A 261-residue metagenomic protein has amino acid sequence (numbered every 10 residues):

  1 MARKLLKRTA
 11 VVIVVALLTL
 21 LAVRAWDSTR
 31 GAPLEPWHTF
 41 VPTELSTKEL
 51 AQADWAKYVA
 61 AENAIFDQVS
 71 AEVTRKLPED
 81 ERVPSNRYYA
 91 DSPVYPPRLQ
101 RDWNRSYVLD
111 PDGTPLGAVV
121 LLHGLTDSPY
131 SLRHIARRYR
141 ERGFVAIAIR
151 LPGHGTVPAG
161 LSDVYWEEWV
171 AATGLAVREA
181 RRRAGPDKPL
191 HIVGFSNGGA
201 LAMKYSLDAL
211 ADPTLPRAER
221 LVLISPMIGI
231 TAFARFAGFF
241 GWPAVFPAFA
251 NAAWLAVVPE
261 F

Functional and structural regions predicted by a protein language model:
M1-D91, P97: N-terminal targeting or regulatory segments adjacent to alpha/beta-hydrolase or S9 domains
I13-E35, K204, D208-F261: Alpha/beta-hydrolase-fold enzymes
P97-H154: Short, surface-exposed "cap/lid" segments of acyl-processing enzymes
G117-A118, P189-H191, R220: Structural motif
L132, V157-A159, A234: Conserved catalytic-core motifs of eukaryotic protein kinase domains, centered on the activation segment
G153-T156, I228: Alpha/beta-hydrolase active-site loop signature
T156-P189: Catalytic nucleophile-loop/oxyanion-hole region of alpha/beta-hydrolase and closely related hydrolase-like folds
V193-G198, A202: Gly/Ala-rich beta-loop-alpha elbow adjacent to hydrolase catalytic centers
